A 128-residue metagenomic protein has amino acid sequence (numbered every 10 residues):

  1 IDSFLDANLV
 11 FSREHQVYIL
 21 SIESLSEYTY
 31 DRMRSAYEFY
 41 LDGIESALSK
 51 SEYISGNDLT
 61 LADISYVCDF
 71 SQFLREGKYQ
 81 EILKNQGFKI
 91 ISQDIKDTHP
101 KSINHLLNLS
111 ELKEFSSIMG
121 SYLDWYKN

Functional and structural regions predicted by a protein language model:
I1-K50, L74-N85, K89-I91: Conserved C-terminal alpha-helical bundle
V10-R13, Y53-S55, S117-M119: A structural signal for short, well-ordered beta-strand segments and their strand-loop junctions that often border
R32, S51-A62: All-alpha amphipathic helical-bundle segments outside canonical DNA-binding/catalytic cores that form hydrophobic
K50-S51, L112: Alpha-helix C-caps/helix-loop-beta hinges
Y66: Short active-site alpha-helical segment characteristic of glycosyltransferases and processive polysaccharide synthases
D69-S121: Short His-centered aromatic/hydrophobic patch
G120-N128: C-terminal helix/juxtamembrane-tail motif
